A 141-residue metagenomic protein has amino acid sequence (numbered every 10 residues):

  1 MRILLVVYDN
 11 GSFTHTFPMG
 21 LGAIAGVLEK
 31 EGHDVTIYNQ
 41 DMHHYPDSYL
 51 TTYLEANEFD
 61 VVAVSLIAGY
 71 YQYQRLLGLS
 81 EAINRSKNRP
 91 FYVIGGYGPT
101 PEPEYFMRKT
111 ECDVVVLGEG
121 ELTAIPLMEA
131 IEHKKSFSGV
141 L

Functional and structural regions predicted by a protein language model:
R2, V27, E31-L141: Glycine-rich beta-alpha loop elements in corrinoid/cobalamin-binding modules across cobalamin-dependent enzymes
L4-V6: Conserved beta-strand elements of the Class I
Y8-D9, F17-P18, P90, P103: Proline-rich low-complexity regions
N10-M19, I67-Q74: A short, glycine/small-residue-rich beta-strand->loop->alpha-helix junction that serves as a flexible
M19-E29: Short catalytic helix/loop segments, enriched in acidic residues and glycine and frequently bearing histidine
